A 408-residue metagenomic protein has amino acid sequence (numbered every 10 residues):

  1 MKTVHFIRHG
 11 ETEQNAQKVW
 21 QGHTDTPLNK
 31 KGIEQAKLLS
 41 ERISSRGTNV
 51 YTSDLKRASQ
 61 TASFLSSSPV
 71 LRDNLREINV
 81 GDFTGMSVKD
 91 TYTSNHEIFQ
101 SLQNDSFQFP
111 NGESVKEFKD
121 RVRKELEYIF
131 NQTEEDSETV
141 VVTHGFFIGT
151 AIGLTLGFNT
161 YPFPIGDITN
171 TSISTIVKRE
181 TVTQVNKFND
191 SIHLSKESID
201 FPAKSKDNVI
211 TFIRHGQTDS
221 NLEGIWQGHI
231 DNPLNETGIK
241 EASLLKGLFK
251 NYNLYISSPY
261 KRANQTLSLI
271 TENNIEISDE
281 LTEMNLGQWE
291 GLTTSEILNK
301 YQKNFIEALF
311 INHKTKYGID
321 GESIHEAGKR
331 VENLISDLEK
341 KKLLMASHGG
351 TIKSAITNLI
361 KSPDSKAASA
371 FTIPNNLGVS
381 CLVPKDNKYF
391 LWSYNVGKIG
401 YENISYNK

Functional and structural regions predicted by a protein language model:
K2, I7-L71, E113-V115, K119 (+1 more regions): Active-site-proximal alpha-helix that buttresses catalytic centers in soluble enzyme cores
K2, R72, I78-D90, N131 (+5 more regions): Acidic, low-complexity terminal tails and accessory targeting/binding regions of phosphate-metabolizing enzymes
T12, F147-I148, T218, T351-I352: Short active-site segment of divalent metal-dependent hydrolases/proteases that encodes the spacing between
G22, K30, E34-K37, E41 (+10 more regions): Extended, hydrophobic interaction surfaces within ordered domains
F64, T150-L154, L269, S354-N358: Active-site signature of alpha/beta-hydrolase-fold catalytic machinery across serine- and Asp/Cys-nucleophile hydrolases
L65-K124, K187-N189, P233, I270-R330 (+1 more regions): Phosphate-handling substructures
L126-F130, R330-S336: A short, acidic, amphipathic alpha-helical segment used as a generic capping/interface helix at domain edges
T143, I213, A346-S347: A conserved hydrophobic position in a structured secondary element of the catalytic/binding core that shapes
